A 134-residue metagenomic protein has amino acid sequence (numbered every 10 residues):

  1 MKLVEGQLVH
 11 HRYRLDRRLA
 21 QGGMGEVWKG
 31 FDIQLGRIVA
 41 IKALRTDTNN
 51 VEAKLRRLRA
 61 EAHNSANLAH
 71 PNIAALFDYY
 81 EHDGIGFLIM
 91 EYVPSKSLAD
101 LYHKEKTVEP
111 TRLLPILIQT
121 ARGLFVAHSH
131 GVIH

Functional and structural regions predicted by a protein language model:
A20, A60, A69-N72, P94: Flexible N-lobe loop architecture of eukaryotic-like protein kinase catalytic domains
E26: Conserved N-lobe ATP-binding subsite of Hanks-type protein kinase domains, especially the beta3 VAIK lysine
F31-V39: Conserved N-lobe loop of protein kinases adjacent to the ATP-binding glycine-rich P-loop
R45-N67: AlphaC helix of the eukaryotic protein kinase fold
Y79: Activation-segment/catalytic-loop signature of the eukaryotic protein kinase fold
D83-S97, L101: Conserved short submotifs of the Hanks-type protein kinase catalytic core that shape the nucleotide-binding pocket
I116-L117: Activation segment signature within eukaryotic-like protein kinase domains
R122-V132: Protein kinase catalytic-loop region centered on the HRD/HxD motif
